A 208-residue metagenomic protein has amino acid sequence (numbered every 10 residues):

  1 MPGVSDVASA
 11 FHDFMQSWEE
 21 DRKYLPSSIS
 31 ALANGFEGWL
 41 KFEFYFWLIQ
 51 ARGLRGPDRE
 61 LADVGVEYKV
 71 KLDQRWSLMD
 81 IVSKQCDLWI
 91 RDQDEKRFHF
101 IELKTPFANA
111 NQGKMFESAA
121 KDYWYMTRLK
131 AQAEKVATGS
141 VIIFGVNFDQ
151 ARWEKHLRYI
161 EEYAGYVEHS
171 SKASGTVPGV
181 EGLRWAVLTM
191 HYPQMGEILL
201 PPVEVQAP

Functional and structural regions predicted by a protein language model:
V7-R75: Acidic-basic catalytic patches of nuclease active cores, encompassing PD-(D/E)XK and other metal-cofactor nuclease
I29-S30, A110-S118, A151-I160: Short, flexible/disordered intra-domain loops and linkers
E43-L48, G113, V141-I142, Q150: Catalytic lumenal/periplasmic loop and adjoining terminal transmembrane helix of membrane glycan-assembly enzymes
P57-E95, V177-V180: Active-site metal-binding core of divalent-cation-utilizing nuclease and nuclease-like domains
K71, P106-A108, F148: Short, solvent-exposed loop/turn segments at secondary-structure junctions
L88-N109: Conserved catalytic cores of phosphodiester-cleaving nucleases, focusing on short active-site segments
P106-Q132: Mg2+/Mn2+-dependent nuclease catalytic core
E134-P208: Domain-level recognition of nuclease-like catalytic cores that cleave nucleotide substrates
